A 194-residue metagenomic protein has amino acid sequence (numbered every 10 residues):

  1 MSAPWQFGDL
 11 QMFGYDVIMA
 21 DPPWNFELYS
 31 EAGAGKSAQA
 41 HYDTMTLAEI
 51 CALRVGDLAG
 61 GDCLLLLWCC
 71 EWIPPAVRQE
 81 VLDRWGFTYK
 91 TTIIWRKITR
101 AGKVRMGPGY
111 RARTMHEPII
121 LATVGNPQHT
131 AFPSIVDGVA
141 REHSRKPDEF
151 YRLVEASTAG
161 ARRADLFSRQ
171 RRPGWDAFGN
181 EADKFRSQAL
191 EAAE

Functional and structural regions predicted by a protein language model:
M1-E194: Class I S-adenosyl-L-methionine-dependent methyltransferase catalytic core
